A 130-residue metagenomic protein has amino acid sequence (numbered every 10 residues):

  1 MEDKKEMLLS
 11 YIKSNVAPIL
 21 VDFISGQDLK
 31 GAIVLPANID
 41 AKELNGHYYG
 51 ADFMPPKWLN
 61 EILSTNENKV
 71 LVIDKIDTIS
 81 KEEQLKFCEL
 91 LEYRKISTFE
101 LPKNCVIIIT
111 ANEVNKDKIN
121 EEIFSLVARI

Functional and structural regions predicted by a protein language model:
M1-L29, Y93: Pre-Walker A (pre-P-loop) alpha-helix and adjacent loop at the N terminus of AAA/AAA+ ATPase modules, a conserved
L8-Y11, H47-L71: Conserved alpha-helical scaffold flanking the Walker A/P-loop in AAA+ ATPase domains
L20-V21, V72-D74, C105-E113: Structural recognition of the conserved hydrophobic beta-strand(s) that form the central parallel beta-sheet of P-loop
D22-I24, A32-K42, H47-Y48: A short hydrophobic beta-strand->loop->alpha-helix junction that borders the nucleotide-binding pocket of P-loop NTPases
I24, L63-L91, I119-S125: Conserved AAA+/SF3 P-loop NTPase catalytic/coupling segment centered on the Walker-B
S25-G26, N38-D40, T78, N112-D117: Conserved nucleotide-binding/hydrolysis micro-motifs of P-loop NTPases
K30-P36, D117-I130: A short helix-turn-beta junction within AAA+ P-loop NTPase domains corresponding to the substrate/partner-engaging
K81-I108: Conserved catalytic/switch belt of AAA+ P-loop NTPases
